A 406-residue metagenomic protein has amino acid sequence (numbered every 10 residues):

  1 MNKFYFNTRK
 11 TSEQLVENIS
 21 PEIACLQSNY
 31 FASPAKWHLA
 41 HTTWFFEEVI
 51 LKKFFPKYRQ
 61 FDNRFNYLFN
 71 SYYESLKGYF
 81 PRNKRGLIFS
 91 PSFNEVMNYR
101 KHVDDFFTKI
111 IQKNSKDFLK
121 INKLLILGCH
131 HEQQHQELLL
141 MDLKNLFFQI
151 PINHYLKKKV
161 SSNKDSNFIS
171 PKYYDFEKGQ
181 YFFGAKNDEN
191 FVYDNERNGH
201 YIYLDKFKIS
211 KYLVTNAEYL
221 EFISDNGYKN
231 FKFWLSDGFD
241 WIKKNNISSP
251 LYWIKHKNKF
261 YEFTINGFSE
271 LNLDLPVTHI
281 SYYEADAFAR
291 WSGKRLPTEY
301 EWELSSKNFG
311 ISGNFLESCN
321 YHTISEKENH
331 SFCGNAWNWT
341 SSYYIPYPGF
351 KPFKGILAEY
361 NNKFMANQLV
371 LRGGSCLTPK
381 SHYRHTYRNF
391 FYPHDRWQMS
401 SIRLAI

Functional and structural regions predicted by a protein language model:
M1-S33, W37-W44, V49-F106, I110 (+10 more regions): Disulfide-stabilized, aromatic/cysteine-rich ligand-recognition loop
L124, G128, E132-Q134, L138 (+6 more regions): Functional-site microenvironments in short loops/helix caps that host divalent-cation chemistry
